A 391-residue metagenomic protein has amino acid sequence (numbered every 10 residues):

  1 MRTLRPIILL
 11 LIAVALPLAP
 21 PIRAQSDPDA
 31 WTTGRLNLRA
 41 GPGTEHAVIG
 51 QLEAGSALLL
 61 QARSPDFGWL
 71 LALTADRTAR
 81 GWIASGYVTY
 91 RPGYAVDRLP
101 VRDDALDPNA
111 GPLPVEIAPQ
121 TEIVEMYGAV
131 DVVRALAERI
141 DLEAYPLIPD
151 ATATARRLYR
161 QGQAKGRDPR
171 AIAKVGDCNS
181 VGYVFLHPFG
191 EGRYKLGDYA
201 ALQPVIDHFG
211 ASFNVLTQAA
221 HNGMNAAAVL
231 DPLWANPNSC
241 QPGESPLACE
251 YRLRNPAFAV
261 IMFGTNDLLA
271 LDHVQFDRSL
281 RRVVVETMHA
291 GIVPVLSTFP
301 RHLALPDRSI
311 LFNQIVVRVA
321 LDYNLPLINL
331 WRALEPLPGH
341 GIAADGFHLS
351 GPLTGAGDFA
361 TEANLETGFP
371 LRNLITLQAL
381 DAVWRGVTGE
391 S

Functional and structural regions predicted by a protein language model:
I8-P17: Bacterial N-terminal signal peptides
S26, L73-V132: Boundary regions of SH3-family modules and the immediately adjacent low-complexity/disordered segments in eukaryotic
I49-G86: SH3/SH3-like beta-barrel superfamily modules
P65-G68, T78-A79, Y87-T89, C178-G182 (+3 more regions): Solvent-exposed loop/turn segments at secondary-structure junctions within structured extracellular/periplasmic domains
A110-V181: N-terminal module-boundary/linker segments of secreted carbohydrate-active enzymes
K165-Q275: Conserved SGNH/GDSL esterase-like catalytic core that processes O-acyl groups on lipids and polysaccharides
N266, R281-Q314: Active-site segments of SGNH/GDSL-like serine hydrolases that catalyze O-acetyl group transfer/hydrolysis on lipids
L303-S391: Catalytic His-Asp segment of secreted/periplasmic serine-dependent ester chemistry enzymes
